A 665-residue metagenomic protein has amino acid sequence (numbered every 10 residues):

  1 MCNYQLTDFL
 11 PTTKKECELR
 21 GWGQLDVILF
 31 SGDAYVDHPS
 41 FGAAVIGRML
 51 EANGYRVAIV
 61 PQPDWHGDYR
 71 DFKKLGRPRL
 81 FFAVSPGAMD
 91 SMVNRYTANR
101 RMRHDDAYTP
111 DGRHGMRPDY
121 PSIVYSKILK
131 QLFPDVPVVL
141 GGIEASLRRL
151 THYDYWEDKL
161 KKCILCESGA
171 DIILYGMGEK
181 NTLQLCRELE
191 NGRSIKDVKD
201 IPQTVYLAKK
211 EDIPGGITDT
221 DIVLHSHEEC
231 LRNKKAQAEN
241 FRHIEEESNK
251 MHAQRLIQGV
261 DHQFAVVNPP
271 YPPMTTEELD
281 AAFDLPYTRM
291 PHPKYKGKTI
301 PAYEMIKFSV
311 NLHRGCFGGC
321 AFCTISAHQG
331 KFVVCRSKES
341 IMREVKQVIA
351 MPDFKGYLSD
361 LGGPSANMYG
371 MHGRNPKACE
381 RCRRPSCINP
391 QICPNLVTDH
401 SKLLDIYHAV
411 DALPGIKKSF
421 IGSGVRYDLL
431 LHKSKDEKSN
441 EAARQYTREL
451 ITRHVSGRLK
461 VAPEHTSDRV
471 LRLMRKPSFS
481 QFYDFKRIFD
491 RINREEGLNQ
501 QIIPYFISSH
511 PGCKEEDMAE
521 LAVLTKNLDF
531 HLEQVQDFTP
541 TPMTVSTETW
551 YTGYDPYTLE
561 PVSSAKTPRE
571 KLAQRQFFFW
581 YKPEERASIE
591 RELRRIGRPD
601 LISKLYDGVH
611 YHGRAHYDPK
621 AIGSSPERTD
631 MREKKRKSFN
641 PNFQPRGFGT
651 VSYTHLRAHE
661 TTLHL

Functional and structural regions predicted by a protein language model:
C2-Q24, A34, E239-S309: N-terminal [4Fe-4S]-dependent radical SAM core
L29, V45, I59, W65-D68 (+2 more regions): Conserved SAM/AdoMet-binding glycine-rich loop
F30-Y35, K296-T324, M342, Y357: N-terminal pre-triad scaffold of radical SAM enzymes
G42, P61-V260, V267-N268, P272: Glycine-rich beta-alpha loop elements in corrinoid/cobalamin-binding modules across cobalamin-dependent enzymes
D90-N99, L147-R149, E179-Q184, K209-I213 (+6 more regions): Flexible glycine/acidic-rich beta-alpha junction loops that bind and position SAM and/or redox cofactors in anaerobic
Q329-F354: Conserved alpha-helical substructure of the radical SAM core
L459, P463, Q501-I503, S508-R595 (+3 more regions): Flexible, glycine-rich loop/tail regions that form catalytic "lids" or insertion modules at the edges of active sites
T654-T661: Conserved small/polar residues in nucleotide/adenosyl-binding loops
